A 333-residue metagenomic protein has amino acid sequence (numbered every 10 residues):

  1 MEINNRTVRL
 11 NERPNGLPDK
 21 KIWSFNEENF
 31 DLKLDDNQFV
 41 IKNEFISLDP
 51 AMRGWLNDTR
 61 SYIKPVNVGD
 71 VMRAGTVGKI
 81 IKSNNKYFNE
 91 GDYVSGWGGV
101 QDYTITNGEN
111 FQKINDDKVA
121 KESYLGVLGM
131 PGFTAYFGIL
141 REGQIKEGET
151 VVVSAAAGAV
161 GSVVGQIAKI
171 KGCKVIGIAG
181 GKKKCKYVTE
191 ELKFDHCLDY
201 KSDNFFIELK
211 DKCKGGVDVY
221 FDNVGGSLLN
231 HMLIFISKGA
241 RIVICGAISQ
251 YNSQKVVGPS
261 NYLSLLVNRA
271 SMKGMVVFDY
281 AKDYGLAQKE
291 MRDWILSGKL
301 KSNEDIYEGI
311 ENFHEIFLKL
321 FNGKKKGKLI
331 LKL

Functional and structural regions predicted by a protein language model:
E2-I3, A281-L333: C-terminal hydrophobic helical "lid"/dimerization subdomain of Rossmann-like NAD(P)H-dependent oxidoreductases
D31-L48, L56-V100: Glycine-rich beta-strand-centered segment in the early N-terminal region that forms part of a ligand/cofactor-binding
M72-K82, K86-A155, C197: NAD(P)H dinucleotide-binding glycine-rich loop of Rossmann-like/cofactor-binding domains, especially the beta1-alpha1
V127-D203: Mid-domain Rossmann-like dinucleotide-binding core that forms the NAD(H)/NADP(H) cofactor-binding site
N204-K214: Short amphipathic alpha-helix with an adjacent loop that forms part of the alpha/beta core around
S227-L300: Glycine-rich phosphate-binding loop and adjacent beta-alpha segment of Rossmann(oid) nucleotide-cofactor-binding
